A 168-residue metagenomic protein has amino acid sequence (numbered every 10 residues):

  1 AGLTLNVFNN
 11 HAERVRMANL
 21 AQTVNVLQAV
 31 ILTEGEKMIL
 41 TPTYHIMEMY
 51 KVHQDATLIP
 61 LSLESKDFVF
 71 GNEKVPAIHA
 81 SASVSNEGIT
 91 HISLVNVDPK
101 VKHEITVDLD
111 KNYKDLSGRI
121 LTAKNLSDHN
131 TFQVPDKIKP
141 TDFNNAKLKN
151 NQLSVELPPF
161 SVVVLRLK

Functional and structural regions predicted by a protein language model:
A1-H79: Aromatic/acidic polysaccharide-binding cleft in carbohydrate-active enzymes
N10-A12, V84-N86, P158: Extracellular/periplasmic catalytic domains that process cell-envelope and extracellular macromolecules
V15, I89, V162: Extracellular structured ligand-interaction cores
A18, M47, I92, G118 (+1 more regions): Conserved, mostly hydrophobic/aromatic
V30, I46, S81, L94 (+1 more regions): Conserved hydrophobic/aromatic beta-strand scaffold that supports enzyme active sites
E34, M38-I39, Y50, V75 (+3 more regions): C-terminal catalytic subdomain
G71, V75-P76, V95-K168: C-terminal beta-sandwich/jelly-roll accessory domains of carbohydrate-active enzymes
